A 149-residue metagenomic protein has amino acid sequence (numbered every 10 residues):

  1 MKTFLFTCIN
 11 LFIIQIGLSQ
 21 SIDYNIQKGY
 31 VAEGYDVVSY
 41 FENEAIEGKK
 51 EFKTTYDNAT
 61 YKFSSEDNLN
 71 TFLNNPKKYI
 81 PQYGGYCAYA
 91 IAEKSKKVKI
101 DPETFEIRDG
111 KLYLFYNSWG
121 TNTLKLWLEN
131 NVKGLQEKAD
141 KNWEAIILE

Functional and structural regions predicted by a protein language model:
M1-I22: Bacterial Sec-dependent N-terminal signal peptides
N10, T60-F63: Short N-terminal micro-motifs specific to bacterial/archaeal maturation and metal-cluster initiation sites
Q15, N70, G120-L124: Short, surface-exposed beta-strand/loop "edge" segments at domain boundaries and coil↔beta transitions
Q20-D57, K78-E149: Intrinsically disordered, low-complexity terminal tails and linkers in eukaryotic proteins, enriched in charged/polar
Y56-N58, L69-N70: Charge-dense, helix-prone N-terminal extensions
F63, N68-Y86: Mature extracytoplasmic domains of secretory-pathway proteins
